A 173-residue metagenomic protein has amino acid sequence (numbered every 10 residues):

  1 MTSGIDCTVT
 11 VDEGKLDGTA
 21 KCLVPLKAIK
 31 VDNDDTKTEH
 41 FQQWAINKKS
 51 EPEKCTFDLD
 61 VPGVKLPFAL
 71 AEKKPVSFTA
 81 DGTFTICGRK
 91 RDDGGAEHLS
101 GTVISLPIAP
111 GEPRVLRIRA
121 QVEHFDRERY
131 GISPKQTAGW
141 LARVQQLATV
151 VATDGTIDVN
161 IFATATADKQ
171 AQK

Functional and structural regions predicted by a protein language model:
M1-K173: Low-complexity, acidic/polar, glycine-enriched regions of mature
